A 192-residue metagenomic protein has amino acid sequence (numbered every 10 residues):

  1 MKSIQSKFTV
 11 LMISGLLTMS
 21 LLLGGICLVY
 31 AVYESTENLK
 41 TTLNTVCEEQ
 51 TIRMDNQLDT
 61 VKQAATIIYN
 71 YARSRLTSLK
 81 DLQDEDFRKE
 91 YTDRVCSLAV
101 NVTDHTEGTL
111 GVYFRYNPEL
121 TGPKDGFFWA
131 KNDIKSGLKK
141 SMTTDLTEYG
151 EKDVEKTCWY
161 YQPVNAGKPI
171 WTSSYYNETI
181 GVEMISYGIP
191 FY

Functional and structural regions predicted by a protein language model:
M1-S3: Non-catalytic regulatory/interaction regions at protein termini and inter-domain linkers
S6-L11, G15-E90: Juxtamembrane extracytoplasmic/periplasmic/luminal helical "stalk" adjacent to the first N-terminal
V46, Y91-V95, E183: Short, glycine/acidic-rich beta->alpha junctions
R53, L98-V102, P190: A generic secondary-structure signal
D59-K168: Extracytoplasmic/periplasmic sensory segments of membrane signal-transduction proteins
I170, G181-P190: A short beta-strand signature within small-molecule sensing/ligand-binding domains used in signal transduction
S173-Y175: A short beta-strand signature of PAS-family and PAS-like sensory folds
N177, F191-Y192: Sensor-regulatory modules in signal-transduction proteins
